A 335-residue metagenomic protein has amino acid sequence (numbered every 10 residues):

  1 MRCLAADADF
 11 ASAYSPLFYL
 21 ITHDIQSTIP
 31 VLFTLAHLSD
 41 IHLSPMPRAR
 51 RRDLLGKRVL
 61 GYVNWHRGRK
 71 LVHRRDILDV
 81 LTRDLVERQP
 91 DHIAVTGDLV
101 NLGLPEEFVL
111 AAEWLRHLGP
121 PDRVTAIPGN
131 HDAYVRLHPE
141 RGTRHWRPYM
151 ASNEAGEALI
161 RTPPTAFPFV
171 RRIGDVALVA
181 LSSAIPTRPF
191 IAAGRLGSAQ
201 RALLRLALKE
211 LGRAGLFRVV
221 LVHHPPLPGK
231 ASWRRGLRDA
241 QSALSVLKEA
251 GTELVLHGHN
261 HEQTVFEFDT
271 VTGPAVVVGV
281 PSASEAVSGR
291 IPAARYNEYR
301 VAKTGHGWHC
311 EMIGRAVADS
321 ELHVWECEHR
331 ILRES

Functional and structural regions predicted by a protein language model:
Y19-V109: N-terminal active-site segment of His-dependent metallophosphoesterases
I21-I29, V301-S335: A short C-terminal boundary segment appended to hydrolase-like catalytic domains
I29-L35, V170-A180, T270-V276: Beta-strand-turn-beta hairpins that frame and shape the catalytic cleft of phosphate-ester-processing enzymes
H37-S39, I93-G97, V124-N130, S182 (+4 more regions): Active-site neighborhood of phospho(di)ester-bond hydrolases with catalytic His/Asp-centered motifs
H42-P45, N101-L104, N130-H138, P186-F190 (+3 more regions): Active-site environment of divalent metal-dependent phosphoester hydrolases
R69-H145, M150-G156, D239-Q241, E249: Core catalytic region of metal-dependent phosphoesterases/phosphodiesterases, especially metallo-beta-lactamase-like
L110-L203, E298: Extended active-site neighborhood of metal-dependent phosphoesterases/phosphodiesterases
R116, S232-G305: Conserved beta-sheet core of the metallophosphoesterase superfamily
